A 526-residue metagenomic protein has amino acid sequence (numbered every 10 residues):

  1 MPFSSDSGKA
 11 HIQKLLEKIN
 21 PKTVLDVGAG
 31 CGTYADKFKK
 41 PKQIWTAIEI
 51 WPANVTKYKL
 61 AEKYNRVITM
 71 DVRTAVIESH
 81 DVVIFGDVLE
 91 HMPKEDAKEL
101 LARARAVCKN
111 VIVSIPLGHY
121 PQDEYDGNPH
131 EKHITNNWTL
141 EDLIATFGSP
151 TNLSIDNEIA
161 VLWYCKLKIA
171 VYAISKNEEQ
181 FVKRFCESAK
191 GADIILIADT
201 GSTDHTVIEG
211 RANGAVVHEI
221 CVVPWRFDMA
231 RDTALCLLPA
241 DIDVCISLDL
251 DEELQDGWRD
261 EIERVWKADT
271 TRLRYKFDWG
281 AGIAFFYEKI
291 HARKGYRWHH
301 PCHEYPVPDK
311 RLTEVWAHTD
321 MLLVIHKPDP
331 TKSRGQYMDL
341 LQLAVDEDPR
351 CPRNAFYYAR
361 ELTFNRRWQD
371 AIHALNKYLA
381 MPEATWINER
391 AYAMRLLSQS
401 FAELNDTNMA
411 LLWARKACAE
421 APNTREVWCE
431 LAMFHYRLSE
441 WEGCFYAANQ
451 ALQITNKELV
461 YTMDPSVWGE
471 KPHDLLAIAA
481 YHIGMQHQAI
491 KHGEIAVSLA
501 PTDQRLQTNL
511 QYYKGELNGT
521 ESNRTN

Functional and structural regions predicted by a protein language model:
M1-S79, E95-L101, P129-A145, P150-C165: Conserved N-terminal segment of class I S-adenosyl-L-methionine
I68, I208-T233, L237: Conserved donor nucleotide-binding strand/loop of the catalytic core
I84: A conserved beta-strand element that flanks and buttresses the S-adenosyl-L-methionine
C108-G118: Conserved beta-strand signature within the Rossmann-like core of class I S-adenosyl-L-methionine
I159-L162, D228-L235, C245, E253-H373 (+1 more regions): Catalytic-site signature of metal-activated, phosphate-bearing donor transferases, centered on the GT-A/GT-A-like
A173-G191: Short, well-formed alpha-helical segments that are part of the catalytic scaffolds of diverse glycosyltransferases
F181-K183, D204-A212, G257: Acidic helix N-cap motif at the loop->helix transition within catalytic regions of sugar-transfer enzymes
S188, A198-E209, V222-V223, D249-E252: A conserved acidic beta->alpha catalytic loop
